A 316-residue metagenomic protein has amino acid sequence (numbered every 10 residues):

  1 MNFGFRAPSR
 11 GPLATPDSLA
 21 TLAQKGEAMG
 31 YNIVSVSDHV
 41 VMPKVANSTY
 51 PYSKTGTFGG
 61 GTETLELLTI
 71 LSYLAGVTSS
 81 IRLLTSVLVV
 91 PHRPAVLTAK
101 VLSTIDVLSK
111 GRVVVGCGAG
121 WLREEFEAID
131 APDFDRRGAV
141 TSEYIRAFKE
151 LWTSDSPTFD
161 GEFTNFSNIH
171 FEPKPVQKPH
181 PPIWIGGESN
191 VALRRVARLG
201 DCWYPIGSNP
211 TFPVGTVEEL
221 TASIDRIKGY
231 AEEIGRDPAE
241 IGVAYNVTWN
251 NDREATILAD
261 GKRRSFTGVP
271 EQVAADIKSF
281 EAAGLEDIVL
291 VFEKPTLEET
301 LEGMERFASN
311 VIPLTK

Functional and structural regions predicted by a protein language model:
M1-K316: Active-site-adjacent structural elements that line small-molecule/cofactor binding pockets in enzymes
